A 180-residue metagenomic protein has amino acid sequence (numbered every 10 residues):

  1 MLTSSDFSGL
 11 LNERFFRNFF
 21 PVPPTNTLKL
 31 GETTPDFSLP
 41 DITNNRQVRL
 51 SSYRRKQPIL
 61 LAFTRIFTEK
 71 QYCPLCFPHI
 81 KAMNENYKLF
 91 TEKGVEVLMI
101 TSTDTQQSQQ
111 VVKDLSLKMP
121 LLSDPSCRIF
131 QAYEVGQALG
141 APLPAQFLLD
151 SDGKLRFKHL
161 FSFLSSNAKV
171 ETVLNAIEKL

Functional and structural regions predicted by a protein language model:
M1-L180: Chalcogenol-based redox active-site neighborhoods
